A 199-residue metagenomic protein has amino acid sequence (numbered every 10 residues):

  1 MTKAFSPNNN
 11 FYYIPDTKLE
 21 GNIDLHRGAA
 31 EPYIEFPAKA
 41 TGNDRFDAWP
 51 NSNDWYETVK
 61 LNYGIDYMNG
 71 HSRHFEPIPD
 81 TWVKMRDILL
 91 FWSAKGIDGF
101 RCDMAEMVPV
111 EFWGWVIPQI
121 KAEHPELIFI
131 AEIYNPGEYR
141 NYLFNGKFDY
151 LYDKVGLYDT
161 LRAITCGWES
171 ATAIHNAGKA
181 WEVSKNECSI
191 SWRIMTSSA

Functional and structural regions predicted by a protein language model:
M1-F91: Substrate-binding/active-site clefts of carbohydrate-active enzymes
T2-G21, D87-S93, I97-C188: Active-site-proximal helices and loops of the catalytic beta/alpha 8
E57, Y63, E182-A199: Active-site clefts of carbohydrate-active enzymes
G70-H74, I97-D103, S198-A199: Glycine- and acidic
